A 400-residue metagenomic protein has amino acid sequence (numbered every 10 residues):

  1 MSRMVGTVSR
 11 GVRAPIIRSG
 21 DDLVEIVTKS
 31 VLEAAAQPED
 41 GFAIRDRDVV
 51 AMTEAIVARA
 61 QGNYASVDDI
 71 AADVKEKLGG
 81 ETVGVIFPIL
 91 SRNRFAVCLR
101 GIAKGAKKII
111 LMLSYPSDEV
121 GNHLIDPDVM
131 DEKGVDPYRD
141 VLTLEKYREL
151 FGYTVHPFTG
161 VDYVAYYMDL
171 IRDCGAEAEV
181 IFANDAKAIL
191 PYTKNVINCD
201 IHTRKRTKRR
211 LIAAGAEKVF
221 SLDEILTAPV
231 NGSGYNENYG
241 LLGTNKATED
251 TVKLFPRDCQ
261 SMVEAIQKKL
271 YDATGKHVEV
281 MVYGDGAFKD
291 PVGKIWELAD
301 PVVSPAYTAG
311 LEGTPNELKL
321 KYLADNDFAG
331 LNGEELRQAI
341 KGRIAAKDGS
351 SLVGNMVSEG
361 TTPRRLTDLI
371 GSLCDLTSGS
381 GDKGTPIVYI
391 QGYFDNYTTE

Functional and structural regions predicted by a protein language model:
S2-D46, A55-E400: Conserved mixed alpha/beta catalytic, RNA-binding, or beta-rich assembly cores of soluble enzyme, regulatory
